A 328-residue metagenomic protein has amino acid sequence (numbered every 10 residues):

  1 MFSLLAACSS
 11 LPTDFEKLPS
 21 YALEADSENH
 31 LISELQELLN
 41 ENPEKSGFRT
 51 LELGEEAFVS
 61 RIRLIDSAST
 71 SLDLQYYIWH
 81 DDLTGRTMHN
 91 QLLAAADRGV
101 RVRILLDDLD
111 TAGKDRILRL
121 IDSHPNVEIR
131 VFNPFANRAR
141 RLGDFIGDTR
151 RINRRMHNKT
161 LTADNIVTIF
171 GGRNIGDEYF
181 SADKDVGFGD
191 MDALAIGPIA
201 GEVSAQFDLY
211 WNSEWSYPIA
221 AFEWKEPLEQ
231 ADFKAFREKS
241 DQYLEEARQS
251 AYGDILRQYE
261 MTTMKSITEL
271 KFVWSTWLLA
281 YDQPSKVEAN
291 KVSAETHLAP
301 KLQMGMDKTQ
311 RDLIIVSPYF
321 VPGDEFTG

Functional and structural regions predicted by a protein language model:
M1-A6: Bacterial N-terminal signal peptides
C8-H157, A163-G328: Charged, low-complexity intrinsically disordered terminal segments
